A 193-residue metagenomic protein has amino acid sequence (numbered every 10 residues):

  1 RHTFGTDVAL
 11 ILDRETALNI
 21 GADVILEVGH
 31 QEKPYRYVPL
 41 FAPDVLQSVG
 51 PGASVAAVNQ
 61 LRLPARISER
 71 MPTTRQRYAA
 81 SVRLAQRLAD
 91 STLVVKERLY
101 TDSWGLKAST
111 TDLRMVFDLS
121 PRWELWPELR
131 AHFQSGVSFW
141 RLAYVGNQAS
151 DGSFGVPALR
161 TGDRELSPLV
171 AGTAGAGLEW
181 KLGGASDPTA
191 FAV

Functional and structural regions predicted by a protein language model:
R1, Q31-Y37, E97-L99, L106-T111 (+1 more regions): Outer-membrane beta-barrel translocator domains and adjoining extracellular loop/strand segments of Gram-negative
R1-G5, Y37, A65-R70, E97-T101 (+1 more regions): Extracellular loop and loop/strand-boundary signature of outer-membrane beta-barrel proteins
R1-H2, V28, W126-E179: Outer-membrane beta-barrel translocator/channel fold
H2-F4, T74-A80, G105-S109, P168-A174: Residues that define the transmembrane beta-barrel architecture of outer-membrane proteins
T6-L10, V24, A80-Q86, L113-F117 (+1 more regions): Residues on the lipid-exposed face of transmembrane beta-strands in outer-membrane beta-barrel proteins
I11-E15, L88-S91, S120-R122, G183-S186: Outer-membrane beta-barrel channels and translocator barrels
L18-A22, S91-V95, L125-L129, G172-A174 (+1 more regions): Transmembrane beta-strands of outer-membrane beta-barrel proteins
V24-H30, Q76-Y78, Q86-D90, E97-S103 (+1 more regions): Transmembrane beta-strands of outer-membrane beta-barrel pores
